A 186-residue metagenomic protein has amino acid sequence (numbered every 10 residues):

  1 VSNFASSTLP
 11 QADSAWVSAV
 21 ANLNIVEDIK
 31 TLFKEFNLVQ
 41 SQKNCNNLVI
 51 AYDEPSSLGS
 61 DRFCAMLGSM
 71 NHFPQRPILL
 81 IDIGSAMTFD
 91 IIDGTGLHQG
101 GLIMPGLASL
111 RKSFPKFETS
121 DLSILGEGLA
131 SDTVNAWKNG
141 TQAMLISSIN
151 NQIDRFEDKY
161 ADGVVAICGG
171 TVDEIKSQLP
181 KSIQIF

Functional and structural regions predicted by a protein language model:
V1-I78, T95-F186: Nucleotide/phosphate-binding catalytic cleft detector across ATP-hydrolyzing and phosphate-transferring enzymes
P74, I83-S85: Short, basic and Ser/Thr-rich N-terminal targeting/leader segments
L80, M87-I92: Short beta-strand scaffold segments in enzyme catalytic cores
